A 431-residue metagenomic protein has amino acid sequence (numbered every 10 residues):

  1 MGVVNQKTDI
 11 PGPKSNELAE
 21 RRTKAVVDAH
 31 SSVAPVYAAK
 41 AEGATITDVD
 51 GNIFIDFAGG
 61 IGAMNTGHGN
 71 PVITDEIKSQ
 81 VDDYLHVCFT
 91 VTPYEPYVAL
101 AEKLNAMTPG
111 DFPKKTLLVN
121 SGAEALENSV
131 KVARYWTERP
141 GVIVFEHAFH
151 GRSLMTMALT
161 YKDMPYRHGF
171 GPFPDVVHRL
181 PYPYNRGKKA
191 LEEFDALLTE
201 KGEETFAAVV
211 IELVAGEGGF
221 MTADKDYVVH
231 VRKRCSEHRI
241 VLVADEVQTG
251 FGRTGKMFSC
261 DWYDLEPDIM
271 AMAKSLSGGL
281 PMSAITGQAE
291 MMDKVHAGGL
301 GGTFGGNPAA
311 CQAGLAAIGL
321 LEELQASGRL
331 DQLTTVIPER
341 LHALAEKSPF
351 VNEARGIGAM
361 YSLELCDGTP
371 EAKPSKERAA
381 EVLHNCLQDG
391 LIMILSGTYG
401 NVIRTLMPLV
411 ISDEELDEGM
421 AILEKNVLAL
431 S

Functional and structural regions predicted by a protein language model:
M1-S431: Conserved N-terminal phosphate-binding loop of PLP-dependent enzymes in the Aspartate aminotransferase
